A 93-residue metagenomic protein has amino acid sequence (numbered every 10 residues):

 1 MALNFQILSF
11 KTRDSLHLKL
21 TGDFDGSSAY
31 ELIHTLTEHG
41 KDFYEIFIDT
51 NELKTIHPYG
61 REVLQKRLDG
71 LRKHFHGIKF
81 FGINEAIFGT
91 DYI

Functional and structural regions predicted by a protein language model:
M1-I93: STAS-like cytosolic regulatory interaction modules
